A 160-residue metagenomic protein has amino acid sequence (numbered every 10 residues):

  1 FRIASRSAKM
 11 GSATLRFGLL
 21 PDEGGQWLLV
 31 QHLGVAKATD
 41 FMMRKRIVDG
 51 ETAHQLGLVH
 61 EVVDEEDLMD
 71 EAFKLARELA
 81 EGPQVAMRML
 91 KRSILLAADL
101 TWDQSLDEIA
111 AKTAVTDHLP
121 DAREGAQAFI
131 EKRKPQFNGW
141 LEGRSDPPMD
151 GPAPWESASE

Functional and structural regions predicted by a protein language model:
F1-M87, H118-L119, R123: Crotonase-fold acyl-CoA enzyme core
I3-A8, V59-D107, A114-P120, Q136-S159: C-terminal long alpha-helix characteristic of the crotonase
E23, L33, I47, E108 (+2 more regions): A generic structural signal for solvent-exposed, polar alpha-helical segments
R46, I94, R133: Glycine-rich beta-alpha junction loops
A126: Flexible, glycine/charged-enriched surface loops at secondary-structure junctions
